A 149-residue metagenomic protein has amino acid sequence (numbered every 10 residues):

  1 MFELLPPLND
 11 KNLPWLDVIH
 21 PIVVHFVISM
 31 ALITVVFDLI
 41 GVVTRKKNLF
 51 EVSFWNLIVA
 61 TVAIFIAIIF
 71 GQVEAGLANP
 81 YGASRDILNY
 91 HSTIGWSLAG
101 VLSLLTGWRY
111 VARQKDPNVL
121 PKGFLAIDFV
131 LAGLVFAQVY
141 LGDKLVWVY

Functional and structural regions predicted by a protein language model:
M1-Y149: Polytopic transmembrane helical bundles with strong interfacial aromatic enrichment
